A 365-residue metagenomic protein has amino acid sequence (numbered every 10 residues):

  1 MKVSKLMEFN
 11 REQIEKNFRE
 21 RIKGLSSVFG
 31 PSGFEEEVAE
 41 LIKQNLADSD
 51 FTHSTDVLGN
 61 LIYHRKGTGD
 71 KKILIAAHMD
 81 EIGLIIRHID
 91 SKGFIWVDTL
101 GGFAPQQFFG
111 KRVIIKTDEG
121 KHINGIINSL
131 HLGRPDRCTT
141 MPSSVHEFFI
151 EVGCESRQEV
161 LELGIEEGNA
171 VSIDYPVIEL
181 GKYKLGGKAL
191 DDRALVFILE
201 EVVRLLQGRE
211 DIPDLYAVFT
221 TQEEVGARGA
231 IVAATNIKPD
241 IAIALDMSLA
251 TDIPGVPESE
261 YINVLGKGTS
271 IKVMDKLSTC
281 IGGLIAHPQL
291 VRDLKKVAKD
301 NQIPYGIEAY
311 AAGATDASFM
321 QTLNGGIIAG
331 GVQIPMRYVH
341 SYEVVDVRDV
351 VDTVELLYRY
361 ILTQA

Functional and structural regions predicted by a protein language model:
M1-A365: N-terminal hydrophobic/helix-forming segments and targeting peptides
